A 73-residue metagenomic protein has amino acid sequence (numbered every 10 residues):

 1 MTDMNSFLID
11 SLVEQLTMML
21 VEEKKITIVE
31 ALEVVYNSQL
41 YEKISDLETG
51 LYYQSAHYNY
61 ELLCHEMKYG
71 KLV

Functional and structural regions predicted by a protein language model:
M1-V73: C-terminal alpha-helical interaction appendages
